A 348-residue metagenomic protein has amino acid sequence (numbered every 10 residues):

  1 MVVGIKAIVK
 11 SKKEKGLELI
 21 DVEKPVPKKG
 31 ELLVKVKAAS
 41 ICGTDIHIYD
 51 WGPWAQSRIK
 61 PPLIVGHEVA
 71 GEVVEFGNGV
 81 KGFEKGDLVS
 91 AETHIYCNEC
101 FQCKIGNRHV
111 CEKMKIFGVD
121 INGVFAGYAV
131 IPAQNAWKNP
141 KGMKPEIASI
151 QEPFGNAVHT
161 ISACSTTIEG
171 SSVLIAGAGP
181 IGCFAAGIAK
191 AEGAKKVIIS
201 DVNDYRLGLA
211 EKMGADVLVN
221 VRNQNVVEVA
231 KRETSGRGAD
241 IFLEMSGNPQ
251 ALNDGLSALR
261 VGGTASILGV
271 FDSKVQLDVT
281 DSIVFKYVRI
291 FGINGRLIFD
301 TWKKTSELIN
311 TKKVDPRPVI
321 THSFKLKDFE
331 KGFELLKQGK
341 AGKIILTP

Functional and structural regions predicted by a protein language model:
V2-I5, N253-S257, F299-P348: C-terminal hydrophobic helical "lid"/dimerization subdomain of Rossmann-like NAD(P)H-dependent oxidoreductases
A7-V26, G43-E75, S90, V110-N122: N-terminal glycine-rich cofactor-binding segment
P25-A39, W54-F101, P140-G142: Glycine-rich beta-strand-centered segment in the early N-terminal region that forms part of a ligand/cofactor-binding
C97-A176: NAD(P)H dinucleotide-binding glycine-rich loop of Rossmann-like/cofactor-binding domains, especially the beta1-alpha1
K141-Q224, E228: Mid-domain Rossmann-like dinucleotide-binding core that forms the NAD(H)/NADP(H) cofactor-binding site
D216, N248-T311, P348: Glycine-rich phosphate-binding loop and adjacent beta-alpha segment of Rossmann(oid) nucleotide-cofactor-binding
